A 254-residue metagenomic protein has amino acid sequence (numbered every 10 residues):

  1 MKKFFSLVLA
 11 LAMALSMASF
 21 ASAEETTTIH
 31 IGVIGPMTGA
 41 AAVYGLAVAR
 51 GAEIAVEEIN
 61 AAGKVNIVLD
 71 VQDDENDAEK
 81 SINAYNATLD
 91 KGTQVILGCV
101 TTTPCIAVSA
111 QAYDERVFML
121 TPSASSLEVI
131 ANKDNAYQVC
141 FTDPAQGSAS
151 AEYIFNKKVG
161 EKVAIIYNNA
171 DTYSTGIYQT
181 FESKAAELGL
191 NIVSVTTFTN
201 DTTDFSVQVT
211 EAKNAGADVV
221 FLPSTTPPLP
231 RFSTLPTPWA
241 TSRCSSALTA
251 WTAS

Functional and structural regions predicted by a protein language model:
M1-H30, A61-K64, D90: Short, low-complexity disordered leader/linker segments with a strong preference for bacterial N-terminal type II
T27-A49, C99-V100, K162-N168: Short beta-strand segments enriched in small/hydrophobic residues
V33, T88-V100, L120-P122, A164-Y167 (+3 more regions): Periplasmic-binding protein-like
V43-R50, E58-E128, F198-F205, P230: Beta-alpha junction/loop-to-helix N-cap segments that form part of ligand/metal-binding clefts
E53, E57-K64, N86-Q94, S109-V117 (+4 more regions): Sec-exported extracytoplasmic/periplasmic mature domains
S125-I130, P144, T172, W251-S254: Short gly/pro/ser/thr-enriched loop/turn and capping motifs at secondary-structure boundaries
A136-T197, V219: An alpha-beta-alpha
T180-S254: Extracellular/periplasmic bilobed ligand-binding domains
